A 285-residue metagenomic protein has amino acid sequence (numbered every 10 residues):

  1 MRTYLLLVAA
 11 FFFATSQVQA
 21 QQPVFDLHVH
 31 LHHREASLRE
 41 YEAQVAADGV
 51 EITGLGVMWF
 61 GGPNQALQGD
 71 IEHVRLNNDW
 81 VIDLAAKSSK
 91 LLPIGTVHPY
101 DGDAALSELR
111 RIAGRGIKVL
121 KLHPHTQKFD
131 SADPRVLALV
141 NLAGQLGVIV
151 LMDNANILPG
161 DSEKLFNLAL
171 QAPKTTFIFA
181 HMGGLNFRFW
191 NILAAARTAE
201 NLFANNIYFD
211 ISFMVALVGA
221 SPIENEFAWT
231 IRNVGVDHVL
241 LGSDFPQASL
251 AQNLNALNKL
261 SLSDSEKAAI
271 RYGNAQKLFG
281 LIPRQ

Functional and structural regions predicted by a protein language model:
T3-Y4, Q21-H28, A36-L55, G235-L240 (+1 more regions): Mid-to-C-terminal alpha-helical segments outside catalytic/metal-binding sites
Y4-S16: Bacterial N-terminal signal peptides
A20, Q68-N154, V215: Active-site gating/metal-coordination segments in enzymes
F25-V29, E42-G69, K90-T96, K118-V119: Divalent metal-dependent hydrolysis catalytic cores, especially in the metallo-beta-lactamase
H28-H32, H123, D153, H181: Histidine-centered divalent metal-coordination motifs
H32-E35, G62-Q65, Y100-D103, Q127-K128 (+4 more regions): Active-site environment of divalent metal-dependent phosphoester hydrolases
E35-A46, D101-I112, E226: Short, acidic/polar
K118, A132-L240: Catalytic pocket-lining loop regions of alpha/beta-barrel enzymes, especially the amidohydrolase/enolase/GH5 lineages
